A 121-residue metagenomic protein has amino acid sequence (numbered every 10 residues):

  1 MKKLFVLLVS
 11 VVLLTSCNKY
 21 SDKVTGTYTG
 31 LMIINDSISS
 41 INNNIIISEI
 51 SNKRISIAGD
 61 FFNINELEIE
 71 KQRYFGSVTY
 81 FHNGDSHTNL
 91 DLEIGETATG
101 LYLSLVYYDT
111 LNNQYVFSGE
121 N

Functional and structural regions predicted by a protein language model:
M1-L4: Positively charged n-region of N-terminal signal peptides that target proteins for export
L7-V12: Bacterial N-terminal signal peptides
L14-S16: C-terminal motif of bacterial Sec signal peptides marking the signal peptidase cleavage site
N18-Y20: Bacterial signal peptide processing site
D22-I41: Tryptophan-anchored aromatic micro-motifs
L31, S56-A58, S104-V106: Beta-strand residues in well-ordered beta-sheet regions across diverse protein folds
I34, Q72-N121: Beta-sheet ligand-binding and adhesion/scaffold domains
I38-E70: N-terminal glycine/threonine-rich, aromatic-flanked beta-hairpin/loop signature
